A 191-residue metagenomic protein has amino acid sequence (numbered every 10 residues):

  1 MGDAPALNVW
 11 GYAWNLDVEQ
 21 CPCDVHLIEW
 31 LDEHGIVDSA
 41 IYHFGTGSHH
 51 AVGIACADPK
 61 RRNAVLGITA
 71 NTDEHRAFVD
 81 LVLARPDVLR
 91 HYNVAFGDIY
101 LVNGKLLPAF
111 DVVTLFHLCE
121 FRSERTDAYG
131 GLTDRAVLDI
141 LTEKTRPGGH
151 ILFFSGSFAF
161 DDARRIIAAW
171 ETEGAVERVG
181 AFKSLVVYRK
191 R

Functional and structural regions predicted by a protein language model:
M1-D38: Class I SAM-dependent methyltransferase Rossmann-like catalytic core, especially the SAM/SAH-binding loop
W10-Y12, L16, S157-R191: Class I S-adenosyl-L-methionine
I36-H50: Conserved class I S-adenosyl-L-methionine
G47-R62: Conserved SAM-binding loop of SAM-dependent methyltransferases across substrates and taxa, primarily the Class I
V88-I99: Conserved SAM-binding strand-loop segment of SAM-dependent methyltransferases
Y100-T114: A short acidic, Gly/Pro-enriched loop at the edge of an enzyme's catalytic core that lines a small-molecule cofactor
F110-G131: A short SAM/SAH-binding and catalytic strip from SAM-dependent methyltransferases
D127-P147: A short glycine-rich, Lys/Arg-flanked "PGG" loop and its adjoining helix->strand segment in the class I
